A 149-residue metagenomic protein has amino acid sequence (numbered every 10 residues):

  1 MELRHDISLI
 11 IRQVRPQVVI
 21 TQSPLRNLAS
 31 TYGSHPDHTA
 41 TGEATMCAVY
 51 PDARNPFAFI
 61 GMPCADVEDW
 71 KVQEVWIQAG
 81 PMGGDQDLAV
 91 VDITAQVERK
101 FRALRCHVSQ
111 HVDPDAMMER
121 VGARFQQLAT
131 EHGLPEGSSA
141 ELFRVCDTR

Functional and structural regions predicted by a protein language model:
M1-R149: Metal-dependent de-N-acetylase/amidase catalytic core
